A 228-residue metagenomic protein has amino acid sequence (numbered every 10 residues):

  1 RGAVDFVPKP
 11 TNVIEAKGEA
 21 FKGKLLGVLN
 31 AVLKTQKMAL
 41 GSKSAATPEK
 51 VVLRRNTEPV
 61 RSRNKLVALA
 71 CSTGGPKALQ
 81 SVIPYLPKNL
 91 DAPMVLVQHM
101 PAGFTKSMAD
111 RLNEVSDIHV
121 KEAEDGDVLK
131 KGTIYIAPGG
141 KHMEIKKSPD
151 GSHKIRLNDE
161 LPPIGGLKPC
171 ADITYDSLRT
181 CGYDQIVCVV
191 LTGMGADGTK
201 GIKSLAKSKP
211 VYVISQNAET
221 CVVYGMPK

Functional and structural regions predicted by a protein language model:
R1-K228: Conserved acid/base catalytic micro-environments in cytosolic active-site loops
